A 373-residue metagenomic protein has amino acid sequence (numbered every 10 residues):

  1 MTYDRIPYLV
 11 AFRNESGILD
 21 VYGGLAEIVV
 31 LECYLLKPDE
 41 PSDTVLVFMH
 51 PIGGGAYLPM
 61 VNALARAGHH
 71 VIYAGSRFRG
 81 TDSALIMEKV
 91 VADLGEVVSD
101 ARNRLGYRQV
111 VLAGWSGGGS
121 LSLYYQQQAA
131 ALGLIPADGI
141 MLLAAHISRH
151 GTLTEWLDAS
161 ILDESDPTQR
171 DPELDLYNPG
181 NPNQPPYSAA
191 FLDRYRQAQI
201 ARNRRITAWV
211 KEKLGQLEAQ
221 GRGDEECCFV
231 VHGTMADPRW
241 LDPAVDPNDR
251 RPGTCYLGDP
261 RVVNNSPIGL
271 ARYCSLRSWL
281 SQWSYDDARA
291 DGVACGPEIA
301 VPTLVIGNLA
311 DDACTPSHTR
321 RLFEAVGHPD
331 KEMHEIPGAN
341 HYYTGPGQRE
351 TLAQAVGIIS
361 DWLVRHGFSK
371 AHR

Functional and structural regions predicted by a protein language model:
M1-T44, G345-P346, E350-A353: N-terminal cap/lid segment of alpha/beta-hydrolase-fold proteins
V61-S83: Conserved alpha/beta-hydrolase
A84-L105, Y124, A355-G357: Alpha/beta-hydrolase active-site loop
G133-T254: Alpha/beta-hydrolase-fold enzymes
I299, V305-G307, D311: Short beta-strand/loop motif that positions the catalytic acidic residue of the alpha/beta-hydrolase fold
D312-H318: Conserved alpha/beta-hydrolase "acid-adjacent" motif
E324-Y342: Catalytic histidine neighborhood in serine/cysteine hydrolases with alpha/beta-hydrolase-type architecture
P337-R373: Catalytic active-site module of serine/aspartate enzymes centered on a nucleophile-bearing elbow/loop
